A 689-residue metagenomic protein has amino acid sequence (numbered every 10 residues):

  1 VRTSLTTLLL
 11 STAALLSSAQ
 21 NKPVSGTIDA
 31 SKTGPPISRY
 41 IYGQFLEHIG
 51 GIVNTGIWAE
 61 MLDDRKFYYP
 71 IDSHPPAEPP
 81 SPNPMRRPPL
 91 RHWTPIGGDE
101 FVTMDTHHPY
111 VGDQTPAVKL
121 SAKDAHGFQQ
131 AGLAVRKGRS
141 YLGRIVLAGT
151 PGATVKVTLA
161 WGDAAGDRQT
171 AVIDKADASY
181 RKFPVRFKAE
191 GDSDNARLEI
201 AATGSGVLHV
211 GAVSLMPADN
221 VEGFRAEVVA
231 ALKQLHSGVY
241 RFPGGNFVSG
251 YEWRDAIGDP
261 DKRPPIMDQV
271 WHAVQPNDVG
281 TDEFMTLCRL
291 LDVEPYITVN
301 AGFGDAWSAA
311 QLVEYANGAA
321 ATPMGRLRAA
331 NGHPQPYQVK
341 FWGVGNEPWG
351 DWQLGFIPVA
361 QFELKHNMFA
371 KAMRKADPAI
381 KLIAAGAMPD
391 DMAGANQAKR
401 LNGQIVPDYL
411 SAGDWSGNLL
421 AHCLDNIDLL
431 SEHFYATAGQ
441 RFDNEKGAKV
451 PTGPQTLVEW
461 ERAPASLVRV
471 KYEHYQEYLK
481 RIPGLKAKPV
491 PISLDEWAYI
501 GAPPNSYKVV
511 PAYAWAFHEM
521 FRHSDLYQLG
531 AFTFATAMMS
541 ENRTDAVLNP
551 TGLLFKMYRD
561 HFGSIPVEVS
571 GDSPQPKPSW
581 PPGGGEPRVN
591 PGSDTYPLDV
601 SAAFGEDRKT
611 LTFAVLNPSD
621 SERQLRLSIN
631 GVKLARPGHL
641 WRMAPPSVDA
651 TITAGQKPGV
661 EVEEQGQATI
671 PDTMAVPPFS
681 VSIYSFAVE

Functional and structural regions predicted by a protein language model:
L9-S18: Hydrophobic h-region of N-terminal signal peptides that target proteins for export in Gram-negative bacteria
S18-N277, E294, A310, A360 (+5 more regions): Extracellular and organelle-lumenal recognition/adhesion modules and their flexible linkers in secreted
Y40, H48-I49, F67, F247 (+3 more regions): Aromatic/acidic polysaccharide-binding cleft in carbohydrate-active enzymes
Q44, I145, H236, C288 (+8 more regions): Conserved, mostly hydrophobic/aromatic
V146-T150, K188-E190, D560, L616-P618 (+1 more regions): Solvent-exposed strand-to-loop "edge" motifs in beta-rich extracellular domains
F187-E190, N195-R197, P217-S237, F284 (+5 more regions): An active-site-proximal structural segment forming one wall of the substrate-binding cleft that immediately precedes
A196-I200, G204-V207, P358-Y513, S573-S593: Noncatalytic carbohydrate-binding groove/subsite architecture in carbohydrate-active enzymes
W580-T595, L616-E689: C-terminal beta-sandwich/jelly-roll accessory domains of carbohydrate-active enzymes
